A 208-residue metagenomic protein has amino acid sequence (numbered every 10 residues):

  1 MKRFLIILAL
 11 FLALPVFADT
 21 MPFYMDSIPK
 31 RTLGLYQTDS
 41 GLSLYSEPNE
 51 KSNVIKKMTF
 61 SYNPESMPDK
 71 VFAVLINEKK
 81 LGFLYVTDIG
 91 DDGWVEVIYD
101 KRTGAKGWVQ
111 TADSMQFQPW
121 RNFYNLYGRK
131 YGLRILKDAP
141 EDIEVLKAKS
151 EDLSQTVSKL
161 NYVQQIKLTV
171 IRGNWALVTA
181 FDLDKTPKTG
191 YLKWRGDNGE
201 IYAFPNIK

Functional and structural regions predicted by a protein language model:
F4-L14: Sec-dependent N-terminal signal peptides
D19-D138, D152-Q155, T179-K208: Boundary regions of SH3-family modules and the immediately adjacent low-complexity/disordered segments in eukaryotic
S61, N161-V163: Loop/turn positions that initiate beta-strands
G90, V170-A176: Short, conserved beta-turn/loop elements at beta-strand boundaries and strand-helix junctions
A139-E151: Short, structured beta-strand/loop micro-motifs enriched in basic residues and often containing a Trp
K149-D152, Q164, T169-R172: Intrinsically disordered, low-complexity, charge-dense segments enriched in Lys/Arg and Glu/Asp interspersed
